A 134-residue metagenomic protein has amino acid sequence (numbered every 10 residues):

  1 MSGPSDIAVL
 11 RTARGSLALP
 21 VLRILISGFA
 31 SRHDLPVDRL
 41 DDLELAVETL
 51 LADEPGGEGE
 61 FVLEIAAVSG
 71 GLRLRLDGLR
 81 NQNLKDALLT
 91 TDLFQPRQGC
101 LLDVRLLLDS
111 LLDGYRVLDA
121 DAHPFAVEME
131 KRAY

Functional and structural regions predicted by a protein language model:
M1-A8, D53-Y134: Conserved beta-strand-loop-beta-strand hairpin that lines the nucleotide-binding pocket of ATP/GTP-utilizing enzymes
M1-L45, A66: Bergerat-fold GHKL ATPase/HATPase_c domain
A30-D34, D41-A46, L84-D86, F94-C100: A generic short-segment signal for beta-strand/edge and adjacent turn/coil regions
P36-V62: Conserved ATP-binding N-box helix of the HATPase_c
